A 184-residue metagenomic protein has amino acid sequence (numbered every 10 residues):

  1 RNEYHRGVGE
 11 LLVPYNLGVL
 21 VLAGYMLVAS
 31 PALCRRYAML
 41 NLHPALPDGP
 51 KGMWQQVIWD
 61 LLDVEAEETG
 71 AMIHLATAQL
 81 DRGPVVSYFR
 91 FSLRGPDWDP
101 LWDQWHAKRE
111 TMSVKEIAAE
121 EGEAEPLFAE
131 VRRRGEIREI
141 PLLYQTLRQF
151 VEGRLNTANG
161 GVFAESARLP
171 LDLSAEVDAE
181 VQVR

Functional and structural regions predicted by a protein language model:
R1-R184: One-carbon transfer enzymes
